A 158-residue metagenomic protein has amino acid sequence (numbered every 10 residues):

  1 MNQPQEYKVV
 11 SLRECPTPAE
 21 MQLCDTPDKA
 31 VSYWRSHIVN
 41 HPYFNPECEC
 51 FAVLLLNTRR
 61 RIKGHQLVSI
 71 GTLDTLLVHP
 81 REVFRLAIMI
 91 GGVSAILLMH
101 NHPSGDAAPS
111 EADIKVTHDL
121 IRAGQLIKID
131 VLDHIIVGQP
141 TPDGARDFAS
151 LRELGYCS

Functional and structural regions predicted by a protein language model:
M1-P16, E20, L73-S158: Active-site-proximal loop/helix of nucleotide/amide-processing enzymes and allied scaffolds
K8, L12, V31-W34, I38 (+3 more regions): A generic structural signal for ordered alpha-helices
T17-L54, R59-R61: Glycine-enriched loop-and-adjacent helix/strand subsegments that border the catalytic/binding cleft of enzyme cores
H41-P42, V68-I70, S104-D106: A short, structure-level motif marking secondary-structure boundaries and short turns
E49-M89: Histidine/lysine/aspartate-rich catalytic loop segments that bind and position anionic ligands
